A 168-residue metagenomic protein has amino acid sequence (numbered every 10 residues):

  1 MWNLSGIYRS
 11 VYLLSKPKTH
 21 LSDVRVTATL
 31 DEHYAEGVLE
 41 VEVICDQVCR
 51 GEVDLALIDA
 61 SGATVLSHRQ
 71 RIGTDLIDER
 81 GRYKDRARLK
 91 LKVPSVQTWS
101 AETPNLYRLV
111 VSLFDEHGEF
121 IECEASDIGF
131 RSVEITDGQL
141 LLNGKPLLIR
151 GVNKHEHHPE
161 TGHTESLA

Functional and structural regions predicted by a protein language model:
M1-A168: Secreted/periplasmic carbohydrate-active enzymes, especially glycoside hydrolases
